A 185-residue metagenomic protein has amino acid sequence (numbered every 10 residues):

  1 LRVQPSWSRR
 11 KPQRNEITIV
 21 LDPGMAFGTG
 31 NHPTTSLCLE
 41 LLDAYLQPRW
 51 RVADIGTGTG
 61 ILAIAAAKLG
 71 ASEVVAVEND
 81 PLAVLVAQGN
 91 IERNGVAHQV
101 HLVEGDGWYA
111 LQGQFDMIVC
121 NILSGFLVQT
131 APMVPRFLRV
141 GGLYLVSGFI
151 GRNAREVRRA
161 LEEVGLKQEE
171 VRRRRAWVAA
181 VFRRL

Functional and structural regions predicted by a protein language model:
L1-G28: Non-catalytic substrate-recognition/targeting regions of SAM-dependent transferases
M25, T29-Q114: Conserved SAM/SAH cofactor-binding pocket of Class I
G70, E92-A97, R136, V140 (+1 more regions): Short helix-capping segments at alpha-helix termini
L82-V86, F126, N153: Conserved short alpha-helix immediately C-terminal to the canonical SAM/SAH-binding motif I of Rossmann-like
I118-C120: Hydrophobic beta-strand segment of the Class I
V128-L143: A short glycine-rich, Lys/Arg-flanked "PGG" loop and its adjoining helix->strand segment in the class I
I150-V164: Conserved class I S-adenosyl-L-methionine
K167-L185: Core SAM-dependent methyltransferase catalytic element
